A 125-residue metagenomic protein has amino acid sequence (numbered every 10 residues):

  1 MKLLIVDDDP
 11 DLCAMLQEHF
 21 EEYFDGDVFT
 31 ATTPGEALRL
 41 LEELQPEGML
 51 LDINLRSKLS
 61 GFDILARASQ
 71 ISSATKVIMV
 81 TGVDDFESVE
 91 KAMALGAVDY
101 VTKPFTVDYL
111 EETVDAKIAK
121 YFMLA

Functional and structural regions predicted by a protein language model:
P10-F29: Two-component/phosphorelay signaling modules centered on CheY-like receiver
T30-G48, R56: Acidic, metal-coordinating helix/loop segments flanking the phosphotransfer/catalytic sites of two-component signaling
R39, F62-A74: Short amphipathic alpha-helix used as the core "switch/output" element in two-component signaling
D52-I64: Conserved phosphotransfer microenvironments
F105-V114: C-terminal output helix
D115-A125: The C-terminal output helix
